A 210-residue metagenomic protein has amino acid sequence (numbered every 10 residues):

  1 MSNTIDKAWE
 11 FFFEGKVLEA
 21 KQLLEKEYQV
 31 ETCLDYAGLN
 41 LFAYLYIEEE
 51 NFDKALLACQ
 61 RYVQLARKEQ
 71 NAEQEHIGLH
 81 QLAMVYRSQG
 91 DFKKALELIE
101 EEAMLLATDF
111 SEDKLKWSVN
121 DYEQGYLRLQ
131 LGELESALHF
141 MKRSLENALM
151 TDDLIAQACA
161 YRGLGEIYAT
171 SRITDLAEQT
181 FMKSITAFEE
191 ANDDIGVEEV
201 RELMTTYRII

Functional and structural regions predicted by a protein language model:
S2, A37, I77, W117-V119 (+2 more regions): Residue register of alpha-helical TPR repeats
S2-Q29, L45-E48: Alpha-helical segment of the N-proximal tetratricopeptide repeat
D6, L41, Q74, Q81 (+5 more regions): "A position-specific structural signal for the A-helix of alpha-solenoid helical repeats
K21, E25-Q29, V63-R67, E100-F110 (+3 more regions): Amphipathic alpha-helical segments of tetratricopeptide repeats
C33, E73, D113-L115, I155 (+1 more regions): Residue signature of alpha-solenoid helical repeat architecture, marking inter-repeat boundaries and helix-start
